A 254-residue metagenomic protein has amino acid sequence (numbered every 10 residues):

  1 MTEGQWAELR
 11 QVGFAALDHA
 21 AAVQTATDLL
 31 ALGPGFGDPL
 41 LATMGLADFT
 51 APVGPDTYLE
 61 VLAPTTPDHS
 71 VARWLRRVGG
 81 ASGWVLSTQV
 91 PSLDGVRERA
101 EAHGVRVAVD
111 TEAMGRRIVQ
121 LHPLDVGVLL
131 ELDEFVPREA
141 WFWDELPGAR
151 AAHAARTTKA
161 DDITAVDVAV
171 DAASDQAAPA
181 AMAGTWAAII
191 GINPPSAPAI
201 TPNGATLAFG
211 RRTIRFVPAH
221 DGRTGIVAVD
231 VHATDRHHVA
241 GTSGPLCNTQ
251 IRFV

Functional and structural regions predicted by a protein language model:
M1-E3, L59, R97-A165, P198-T201 (+2 more regions): Vicinal oxygen chelate
T2-W6, R10-T57, E98-L124, T158-D161 (+1 more regions): Core segments of cupin and vicinal oxygen chelate
L9-R10, G80-V85, I226: Eukaryotic phosphotyrosine signaling hubs
L17-A20, Q89-D94, A173-Q176, H232-H237: Helix N-cap motif at beta-to-alpha junctions
G37, H69-R73, F216: A short, acidic/glycine-rich surface segment
G54-D56, T65, V90-P91, L124-D125 (+1 more regions): Short loop segments at secondary-structure junctions
L59-T88: A broadly used, surface-exposed interaction patch
G80-G104, A108: A gly/proline- and charged-residue-enriched helix-loop-helix capping module
